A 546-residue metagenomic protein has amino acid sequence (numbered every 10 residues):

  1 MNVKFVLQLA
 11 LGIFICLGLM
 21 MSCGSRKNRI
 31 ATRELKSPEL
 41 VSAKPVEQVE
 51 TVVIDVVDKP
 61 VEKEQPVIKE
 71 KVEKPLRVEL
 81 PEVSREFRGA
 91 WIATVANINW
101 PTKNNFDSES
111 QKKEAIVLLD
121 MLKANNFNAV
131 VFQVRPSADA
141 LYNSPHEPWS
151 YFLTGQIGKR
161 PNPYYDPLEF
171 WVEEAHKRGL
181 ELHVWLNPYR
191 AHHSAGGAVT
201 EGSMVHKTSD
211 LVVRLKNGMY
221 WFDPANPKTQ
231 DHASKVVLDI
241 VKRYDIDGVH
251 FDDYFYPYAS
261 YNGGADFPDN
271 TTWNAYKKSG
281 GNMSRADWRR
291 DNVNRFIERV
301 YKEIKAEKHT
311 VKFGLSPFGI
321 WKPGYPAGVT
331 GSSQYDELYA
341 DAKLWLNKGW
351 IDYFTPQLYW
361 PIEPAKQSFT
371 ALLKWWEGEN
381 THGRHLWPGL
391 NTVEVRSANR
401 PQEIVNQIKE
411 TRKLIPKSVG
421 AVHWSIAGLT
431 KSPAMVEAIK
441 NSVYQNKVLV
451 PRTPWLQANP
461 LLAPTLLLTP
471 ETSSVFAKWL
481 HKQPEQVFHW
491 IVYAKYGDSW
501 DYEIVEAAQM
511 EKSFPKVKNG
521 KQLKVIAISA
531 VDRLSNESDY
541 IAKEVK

Functional and structural regions predicted by a protein language model:
E79, R85-G89, F127-A138, P167-R214 (+3 more regions): Glycine-rich, aromatic-flanked loop segments that form ligand/cofactor-binding clefts across common enzyme folds
R85, A93, N97-K113, V184 (+3 more regions): Active-site-adjacent "subsite" loops/lids of carbohydrate-active enzymes
K113-D139, Y244: Catalytic domains of carbohydrate-active enzymes, especially glycoside hydrolases
A140-G155, R190-K216, D253-S279, P326-S333: Aromatic- and acidic-residue-enriched segments that line the glycan-binding/catalytic groove of carbohydrate-active
H232-V236, K242-F251, F255-L372, E379-G383 (+1 more regions): Active-site neighborhood of glycoside hydrolase catalytic domains
Y339-K343, N347-A365, W376-E377, H382-W455: Substrate-binding cleft of secreted/luminal carbohydrate-active enzymes
S473-E485: Conserved aromatic anchor
F514-E537: Beta-strand-rich modules
